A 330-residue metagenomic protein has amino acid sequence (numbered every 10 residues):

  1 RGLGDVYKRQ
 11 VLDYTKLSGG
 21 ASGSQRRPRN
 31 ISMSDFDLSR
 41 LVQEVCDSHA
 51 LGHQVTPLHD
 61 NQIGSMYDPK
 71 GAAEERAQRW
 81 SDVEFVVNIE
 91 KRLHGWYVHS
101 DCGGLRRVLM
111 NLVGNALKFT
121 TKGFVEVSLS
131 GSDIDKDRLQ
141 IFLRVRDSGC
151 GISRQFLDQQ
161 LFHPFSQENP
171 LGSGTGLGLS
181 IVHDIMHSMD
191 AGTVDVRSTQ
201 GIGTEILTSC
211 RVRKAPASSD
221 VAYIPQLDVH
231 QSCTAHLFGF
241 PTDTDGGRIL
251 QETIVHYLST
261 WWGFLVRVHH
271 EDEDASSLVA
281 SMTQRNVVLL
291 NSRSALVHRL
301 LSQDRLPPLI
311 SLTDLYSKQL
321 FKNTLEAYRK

Functional and structural regions predicted by a protein language model:
G2-Y7: Short, small-residue-biased leader/transition segments that mark boundaries at the very start of proteins
R26-P28, S32, D60-E75, R79-W96 (+2 more regions): Conserved catalytic submotifs in the C-terminal HATPase_c
A116-L117: Short helix-loop "hinge" at the ATP-lid/N-box region of the Bergerat-fold HATPase_c
D147: Acidic ATP/Mg2+-coordinating residue in the GHKL
I152-F165: Short conserved segment of the HATPase_c
F165-G174: Glycine-rich ATP-lid/hinge loop adjacent to the conserved G-boxes
V182, M186-H187: Detector for a conserved hydrophobic position within an alpha-helical segment of the HATPase_c
D190-R197: Glycine-rich ATP-binding loops of the HATPase_c
